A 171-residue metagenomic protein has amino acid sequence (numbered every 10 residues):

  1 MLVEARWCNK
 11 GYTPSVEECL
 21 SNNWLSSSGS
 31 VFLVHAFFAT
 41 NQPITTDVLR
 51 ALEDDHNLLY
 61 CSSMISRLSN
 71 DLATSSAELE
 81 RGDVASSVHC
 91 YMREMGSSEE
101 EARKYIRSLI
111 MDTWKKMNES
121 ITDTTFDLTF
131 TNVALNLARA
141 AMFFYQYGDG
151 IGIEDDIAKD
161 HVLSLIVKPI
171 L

Functional and structural regions predicted by a protein language model:
M1-L171: Alpha-helical, largely C-terminal catalytic domains that coordinate divalent metal ions via clustered Asp/Glu/His
